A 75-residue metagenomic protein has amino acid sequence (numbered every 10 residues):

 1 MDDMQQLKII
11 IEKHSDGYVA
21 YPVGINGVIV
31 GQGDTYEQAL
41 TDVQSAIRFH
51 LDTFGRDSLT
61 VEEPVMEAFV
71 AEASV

Functional and structural regions predicted by a protein language model:
M1-K8, E37, T41-V75: Short, charged, surface-exposed hinge/linker loops at domain edges that act as mobile lids or interdomain connectors
I11-G27: Short aromatic-glycine-(Arg/Gly/Cys) micro-motifs in beta-strand/loop hairpins
E12, V30-Q32, E63: Intrinsic disorder/low-complexity segments, especially N-terminal tails and targeting/processing regions
G17, G31-G33, G55: Glycine-centered flexibility motif
G17-A20, T35, A68: Intrinsically disordered, low-complexity N-terminal regions enriched in serine/proline/glycine with scattered basic
G27-E37: A short, exposed loop/beta-hairpin motif centered on an aromatic-Gly-Thr core
